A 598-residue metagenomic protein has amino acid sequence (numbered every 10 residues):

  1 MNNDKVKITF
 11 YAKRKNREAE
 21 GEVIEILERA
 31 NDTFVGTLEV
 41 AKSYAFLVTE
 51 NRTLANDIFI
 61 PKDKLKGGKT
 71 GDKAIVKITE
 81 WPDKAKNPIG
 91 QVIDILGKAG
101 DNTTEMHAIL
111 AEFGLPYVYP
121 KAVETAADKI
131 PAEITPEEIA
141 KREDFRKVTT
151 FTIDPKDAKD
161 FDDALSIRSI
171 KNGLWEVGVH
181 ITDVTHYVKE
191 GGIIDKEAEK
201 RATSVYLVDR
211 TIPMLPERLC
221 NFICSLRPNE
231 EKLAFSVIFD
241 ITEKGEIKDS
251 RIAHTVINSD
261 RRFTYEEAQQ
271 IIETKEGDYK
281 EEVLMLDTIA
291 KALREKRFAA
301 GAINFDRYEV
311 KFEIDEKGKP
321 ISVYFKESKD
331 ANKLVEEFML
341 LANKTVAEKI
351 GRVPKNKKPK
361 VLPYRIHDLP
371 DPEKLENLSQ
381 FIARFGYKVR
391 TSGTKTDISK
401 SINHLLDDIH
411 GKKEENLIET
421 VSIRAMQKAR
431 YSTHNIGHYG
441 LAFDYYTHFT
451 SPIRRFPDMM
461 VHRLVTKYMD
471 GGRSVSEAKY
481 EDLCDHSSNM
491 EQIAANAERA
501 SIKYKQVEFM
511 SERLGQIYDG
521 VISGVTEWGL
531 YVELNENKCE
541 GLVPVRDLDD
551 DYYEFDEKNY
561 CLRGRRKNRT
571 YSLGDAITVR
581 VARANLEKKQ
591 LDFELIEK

Functional and structural regions predicted by a protein language model:
M1-G178, T185-E230, C561-L562, K567: Charge-lined substrate channels and their catalytic hotspots, especially those that engage the 3′ end of RNA
K13, A41-K42, I170-K171, I241-E246 (+1 more regions): Short acidic-glycine loop/turn motifs at beta-strand connectors
I24-S43, L514-W528, V579-R580: Structural detector for short beta-strands of small beta-barrel domains
L27-A30, K42, L96, D157 (+5 more regions): A generic structural motif
I75-K77, F145-T152, K156-N172, L286-A300 (+2 more regions): Phosphate-interacting basic helix/loop segments used at nucleotide- and nucleic-acid interfaces
E217-T255: Catalytic nucleotidyl-transfer cores of nucleotide-processing enzymes
E231, D240, I252, F263-N535 (+6 more regions): Append "with occasional cross-activation on large, charged helical scaffolds in nucleic-acid assemblies
